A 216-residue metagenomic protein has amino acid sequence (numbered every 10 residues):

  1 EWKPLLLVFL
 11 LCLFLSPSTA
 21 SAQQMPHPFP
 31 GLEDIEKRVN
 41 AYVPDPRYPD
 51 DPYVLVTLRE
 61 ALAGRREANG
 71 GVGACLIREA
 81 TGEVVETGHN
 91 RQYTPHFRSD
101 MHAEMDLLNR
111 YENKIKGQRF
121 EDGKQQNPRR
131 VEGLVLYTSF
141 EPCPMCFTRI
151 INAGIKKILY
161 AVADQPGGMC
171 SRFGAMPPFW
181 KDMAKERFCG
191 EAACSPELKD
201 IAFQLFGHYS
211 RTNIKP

Functional and structural regions predicted by a protein language model:
L6-S16: Bacterial N-terminal signal peptides
A20-G64, E132, P142, T148-P216: Zinc-dependent deaminase
Y53, T57, A61, H102-K114: Stable alpha-helical structural segments in soluble proteins, enriched in small hydrophobic residues
V72-R78: Short beta-strand scaffold segments in enzyme catalytic cores
E83-Q92, R187: Short beta->alpha transition motifs characteristic of CBS
R91-L107: A short, polar/charged loop-to-alpha-helix boundary motif
L107-F140: Mobile, glycine- and charge-enriched loop segments and immediately flanking short secondary-structure elements within
